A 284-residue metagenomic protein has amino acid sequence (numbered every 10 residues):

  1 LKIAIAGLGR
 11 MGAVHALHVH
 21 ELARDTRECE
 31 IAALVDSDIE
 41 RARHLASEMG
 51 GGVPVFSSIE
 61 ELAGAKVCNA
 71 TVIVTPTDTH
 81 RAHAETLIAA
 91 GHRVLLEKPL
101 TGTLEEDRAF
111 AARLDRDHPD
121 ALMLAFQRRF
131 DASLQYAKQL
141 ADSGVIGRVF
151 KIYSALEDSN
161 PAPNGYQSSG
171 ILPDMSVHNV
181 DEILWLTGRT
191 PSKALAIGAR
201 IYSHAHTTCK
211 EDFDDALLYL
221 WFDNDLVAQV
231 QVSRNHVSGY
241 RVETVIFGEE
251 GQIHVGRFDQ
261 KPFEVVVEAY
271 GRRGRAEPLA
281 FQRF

Functional and structural regions predicted by a protein language model:
L1-G50: N-terminal Rossmann-like dinucleotide-binding module
H15, D38, M49-R113: Beta-loop-alpha module in the N-terminal Rossmann-like domain of NAD(P)-dependent dehydrogenases, especially those
A32, N69, F150: Conserved acidic residues
V74-T75, Q231, H236, G248: Short, well-ordered coil/turn residues at beta-beta hairpins and beta-strand->alpha-helix junctions within
L96-E97, L122-L124, V255: Hydrophobic residues in well-ordered beta-strands that form the structural core
T101-N164: A contiguous active-site-proximal alpha/beta segment in oxidoreductase catalytic domains
Q127, T244-F284: C-terminal glycine/acidic-rich active-site capping loop/insertion
P163-V227, Q231-G239: Rossmann-like dinucleotide-binding domain that binds NAD(P)(H)
